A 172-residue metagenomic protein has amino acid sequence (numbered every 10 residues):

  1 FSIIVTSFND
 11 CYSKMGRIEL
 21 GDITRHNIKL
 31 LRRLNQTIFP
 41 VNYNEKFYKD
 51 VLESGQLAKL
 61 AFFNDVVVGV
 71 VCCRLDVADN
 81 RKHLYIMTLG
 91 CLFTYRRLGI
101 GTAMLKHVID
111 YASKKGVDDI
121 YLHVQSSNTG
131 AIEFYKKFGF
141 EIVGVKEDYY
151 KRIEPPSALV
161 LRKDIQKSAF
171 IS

Functional and structural regions predicted by a protein language model:
F1-K14: N-terminal amphipathic/basic-hydrophobic helices that include classical n-h-c signal peptides and signal-anchor
G16-I18, D22-R96, L105-K115, D164-I171: Acetyl-CoA-dependent GNAT
G55, N80, N128, R152-P156: Short acidic/glycine-enriched loop/turn segments that link adjacent beta-strands
L92, Q125-N128: Loop/turn elements at beta-strand to alpha-helix junctions within RNA-recognition modules
G99-G101: Conserved G/P- and acidic residue-centered "switch" motifs that form tight phosphate/ATP-binding loops in soluble
L105, N128-A131, D148-I153: Short glycine/proline-centered loop/turn elements that form peptide/ligand docking sites
Y121-H123, K136, E141-V160: Conserved catalytic-core motifs of GNAT/GCN5-like acyltransferases
